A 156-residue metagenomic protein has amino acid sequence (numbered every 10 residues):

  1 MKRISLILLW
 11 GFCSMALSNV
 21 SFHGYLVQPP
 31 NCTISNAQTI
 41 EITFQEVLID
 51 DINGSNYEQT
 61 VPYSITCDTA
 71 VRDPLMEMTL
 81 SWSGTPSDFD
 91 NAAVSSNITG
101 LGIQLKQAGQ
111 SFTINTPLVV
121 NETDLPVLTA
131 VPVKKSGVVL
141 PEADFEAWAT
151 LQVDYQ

Functional and structural regions predicted by a protein language model:
K2, A16-Q156: Mature extracellular/passenger domains of Gram-negative fimbrial/pilin and adhesin proteins
R3-C13: Sec-dependent N-terminal signal peptides
